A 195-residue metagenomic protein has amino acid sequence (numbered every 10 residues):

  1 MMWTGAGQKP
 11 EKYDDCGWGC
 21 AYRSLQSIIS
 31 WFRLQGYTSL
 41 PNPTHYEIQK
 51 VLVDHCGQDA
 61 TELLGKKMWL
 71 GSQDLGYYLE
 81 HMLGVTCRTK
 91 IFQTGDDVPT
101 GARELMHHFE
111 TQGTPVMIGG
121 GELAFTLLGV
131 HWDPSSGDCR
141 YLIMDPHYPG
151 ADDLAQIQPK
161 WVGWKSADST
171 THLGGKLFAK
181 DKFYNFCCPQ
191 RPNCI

Functional and structural regions predicted by a protein language model:
M1, G5, G17, Y22 (+9 more regions): Intrinsically disordered, low-complexity regions
M1-G65, E80: Active-site nucleophile-adjacent alpha helix/oxyanion-hole segment immediately C-terminal to the catalytic cysteine
W3, W18, W31, W69 (+2 more regions): A residue-identity detector for tryptophan
I29-W31, Y37-N42, T61-L64, C87-F92 (+3 more regions): Intrinsically disordered, low-complexity regions enriched in proline, serine, glycine and charged residues
E47-L123, W132-S135, H147: Conserved active-site-adjacent core of cysteine acyl-enzyme catalytic domains
R103-I195: Active-site signature of cysteine proteases
